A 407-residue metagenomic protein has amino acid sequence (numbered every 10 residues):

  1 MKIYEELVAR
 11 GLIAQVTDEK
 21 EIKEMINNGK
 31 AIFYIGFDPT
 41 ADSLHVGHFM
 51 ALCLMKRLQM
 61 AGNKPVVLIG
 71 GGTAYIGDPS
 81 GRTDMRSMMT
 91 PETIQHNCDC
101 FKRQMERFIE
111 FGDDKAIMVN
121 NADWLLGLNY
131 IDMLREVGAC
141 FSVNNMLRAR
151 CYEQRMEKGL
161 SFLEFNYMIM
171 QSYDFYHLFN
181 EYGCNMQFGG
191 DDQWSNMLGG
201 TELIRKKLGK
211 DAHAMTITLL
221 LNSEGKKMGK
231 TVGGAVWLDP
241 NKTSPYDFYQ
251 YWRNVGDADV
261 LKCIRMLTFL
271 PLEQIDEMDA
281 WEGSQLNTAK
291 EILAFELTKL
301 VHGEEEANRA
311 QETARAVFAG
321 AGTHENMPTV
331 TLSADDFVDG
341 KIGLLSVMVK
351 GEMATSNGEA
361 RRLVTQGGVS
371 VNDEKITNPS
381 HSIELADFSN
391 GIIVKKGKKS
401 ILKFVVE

Functional and structural regions predicted by a protein language model:
M1-M25: N- or domain-start disorder-to-order transition segments that initiate the globular core
R10, T90-P91, N97-C98, K102-T218 (+1 more regions): Divalent-metal (Mg2+/Mn2+/Ca2+)-assisted nucleotide/phosphate chemistry catalytic cores
V16, E21-P79, F188-W194: N-terminal catalytic cores of NTP/NDP-binding nucleotidyl/phosphoryl-transfer enzymes
N28-G36, L58, P65, S172-E181 (+2 more regions): Short, hydrophobic/aliphatic alpha-helical segments
A51-L58, L178, N196-I204, L297 (+1 more regions): Buried hydrophobic packing segments
G77-G81, L128-L134, K226-V232: Short acidic, glycine/serine/threonine-rich loops at helix termini
P79-Q95: A charged helix-plus-loop insertion that forms the helical arch/lid used to bind and gate nucleic-acid substrates
I204-E407: Conserved nucleotide- and phosphate/pyrophosphate-binding catalytic cores in adenylate/nucleotidyl-handling enzymes
